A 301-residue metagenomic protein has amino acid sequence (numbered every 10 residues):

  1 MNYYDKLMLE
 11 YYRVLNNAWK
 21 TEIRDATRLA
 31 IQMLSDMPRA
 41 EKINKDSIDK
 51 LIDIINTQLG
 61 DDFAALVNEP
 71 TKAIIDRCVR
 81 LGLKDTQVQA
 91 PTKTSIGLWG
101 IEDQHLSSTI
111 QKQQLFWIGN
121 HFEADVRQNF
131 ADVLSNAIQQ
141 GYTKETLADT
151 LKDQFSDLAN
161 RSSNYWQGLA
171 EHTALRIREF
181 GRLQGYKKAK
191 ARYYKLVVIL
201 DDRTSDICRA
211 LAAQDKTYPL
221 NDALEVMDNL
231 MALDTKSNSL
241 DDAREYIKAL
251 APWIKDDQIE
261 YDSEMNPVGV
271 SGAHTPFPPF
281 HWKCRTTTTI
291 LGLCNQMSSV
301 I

Functional and structural regions predicted by a protein language model:
M1-N160, D262-P278, T289-I301: N-terminal leader/targeting and assembly helices and adjacent pre-domain segments
N160-V300: Acidic, glycine-rich two-metal-ion catalytic cores of nucleic acid-processing enzymes
